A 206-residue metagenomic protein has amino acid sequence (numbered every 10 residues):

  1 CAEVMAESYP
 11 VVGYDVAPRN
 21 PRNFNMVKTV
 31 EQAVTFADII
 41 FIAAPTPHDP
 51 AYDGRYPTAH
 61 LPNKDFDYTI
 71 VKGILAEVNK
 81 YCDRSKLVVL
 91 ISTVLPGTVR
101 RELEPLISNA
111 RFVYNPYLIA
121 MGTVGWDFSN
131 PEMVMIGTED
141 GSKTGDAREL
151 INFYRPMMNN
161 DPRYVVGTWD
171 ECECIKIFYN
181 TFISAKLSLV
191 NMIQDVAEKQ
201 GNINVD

Functional and structural regions predicted by a protein language model:
C1-T35: NAD(P)+-binding Rossmann beta1-loop-alpha1 motif at the extreme N-terminus of oxidoreductases
E31-V34, L75, N79, Q194: A structural alpha-helix within SAM-dependent methyltransferase catalytic domains
T35-F36, R84, N130: Alpha-helix C-terminal capping/helix-to-coil transition sites in glycosyltransferase folds
A37-F41: N-terminal Rossmann-like NAD(P) cofactor-binding module of classical short-chain dehydrogenase/reductase
I42-P45, I91, G137: Short, well-ordered coil/turn residues at beta-beta hairpins and beta-strand->alpha-helix junctions within
H48-V124: Rossmann-like NAD(P)(H) cofactor-binding subdomain of soluble oxidoreductases
Y81, R101-N115, I119-D206: Internal alpha-helical scaffold of NAD(P)-dependent oxidoreductase catalytic cores
